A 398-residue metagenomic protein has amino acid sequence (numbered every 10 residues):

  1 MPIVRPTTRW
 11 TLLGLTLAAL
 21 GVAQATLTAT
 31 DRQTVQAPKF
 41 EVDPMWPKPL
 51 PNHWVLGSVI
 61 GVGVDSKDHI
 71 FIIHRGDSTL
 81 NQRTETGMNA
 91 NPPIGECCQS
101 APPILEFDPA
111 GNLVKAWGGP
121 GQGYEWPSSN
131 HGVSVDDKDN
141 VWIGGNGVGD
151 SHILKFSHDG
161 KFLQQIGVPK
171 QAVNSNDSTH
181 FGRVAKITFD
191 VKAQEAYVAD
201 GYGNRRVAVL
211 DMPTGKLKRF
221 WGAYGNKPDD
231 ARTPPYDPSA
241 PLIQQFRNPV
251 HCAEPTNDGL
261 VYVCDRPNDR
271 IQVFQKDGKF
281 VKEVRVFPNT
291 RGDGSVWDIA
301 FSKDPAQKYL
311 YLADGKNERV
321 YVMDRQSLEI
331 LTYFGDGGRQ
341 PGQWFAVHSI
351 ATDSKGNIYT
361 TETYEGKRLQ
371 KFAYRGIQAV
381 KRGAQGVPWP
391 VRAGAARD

Functional and structural regions predicted by a protein language model:
P2-G14: Bacterial N-terminal signal peptides that target proteins for export
G14-L20: Hydrophobic membrane-insertion alpha-helices, especially the h-region of bacterial N-terminal signal peptides
G21-D398: Eukaryotic scaffold repeat domains enriched in small/polar residues
